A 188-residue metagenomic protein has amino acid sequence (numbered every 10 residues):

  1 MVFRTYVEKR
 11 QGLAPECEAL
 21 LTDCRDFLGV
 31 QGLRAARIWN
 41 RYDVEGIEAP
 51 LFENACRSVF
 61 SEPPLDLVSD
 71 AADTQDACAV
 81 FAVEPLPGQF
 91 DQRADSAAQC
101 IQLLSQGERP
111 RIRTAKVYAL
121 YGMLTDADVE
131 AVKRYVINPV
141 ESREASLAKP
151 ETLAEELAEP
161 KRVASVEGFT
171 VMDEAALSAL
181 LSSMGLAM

Functional and structural regions predicted by a protein language model:
M1-M188: Core nucleic-acid recognition elements
